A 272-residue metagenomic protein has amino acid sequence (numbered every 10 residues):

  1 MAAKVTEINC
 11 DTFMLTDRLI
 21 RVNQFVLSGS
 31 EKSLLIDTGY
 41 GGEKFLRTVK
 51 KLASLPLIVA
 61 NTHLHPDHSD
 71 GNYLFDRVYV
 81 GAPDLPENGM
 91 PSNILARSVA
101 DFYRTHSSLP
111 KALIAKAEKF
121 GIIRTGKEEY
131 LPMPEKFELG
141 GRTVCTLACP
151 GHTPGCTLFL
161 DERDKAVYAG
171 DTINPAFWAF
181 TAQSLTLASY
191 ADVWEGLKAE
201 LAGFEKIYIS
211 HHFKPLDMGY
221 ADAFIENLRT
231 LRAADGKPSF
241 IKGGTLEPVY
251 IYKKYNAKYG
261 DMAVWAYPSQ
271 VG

Functional and structural regions predicted by a protein language model:
A2-K51, L158-N174: Conserved beta-strand hairpin/beta-sheet module of binuclear metal-dependent hydrolase folds, prominently
I8-M14, P134, T143-C145: Short, hydrophobic/aromatic-rich segments at coil-to-beta transitions
N9, T16-R18, H63, A82 (+1 more regions): Residues at the C-termini of beta-strands that transition into short coil/loop
F13, I58-A60, Y79, E129-L131 (+3 more regions): Hydrophobic/aromatic beta-strand patches that form the interior of the parallel beta-sheet core in alpha/beta enzyme
S30-E31, A53-L55, N72-V78, E162-D164 (+1 more regions): Short glycine/proline-enriched coil/turn segments at helix->beta-strand junctions
S33, Y40-G41, K136, T143-E226: Metallo-beta-lactamase
G42-F137, E226-G236: Active-site HxH/HxHxD metal-binding segment of metal-dependent hydrolases
E195-G272: Accessory terminal helices/loops
